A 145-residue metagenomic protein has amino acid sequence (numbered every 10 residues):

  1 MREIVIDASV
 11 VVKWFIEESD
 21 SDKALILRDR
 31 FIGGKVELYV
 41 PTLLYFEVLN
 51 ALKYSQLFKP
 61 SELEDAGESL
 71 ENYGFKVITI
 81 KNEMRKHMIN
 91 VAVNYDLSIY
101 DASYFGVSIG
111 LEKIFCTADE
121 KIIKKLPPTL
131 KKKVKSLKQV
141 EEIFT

Functional and structural regions predicted by a protein language model:
M1-E3, I78, I109-T145: Acidic, PIN/NYN-like endoribonuclease modules and their adjacent C-terminal/linker elements
M1-V40, S55-D65, I143-T145: Short, well-structured N-terminal submotif of metal-dependent ribonuclease cores
V10-V11, L44, M84, Y104 (+1 more regions): Alpha-helix capping/helix-boundary segments
K13-F15, A51, K125: Residues that scaffold the ATP/ADP-binding catalytic core of kinase and kinase-like folds
K23, E47, H87, K124-K125: Phosphate- and divalent-cation-binding pockets in alpha/beta enzyme and binding domains that engage nucleotide-derived
I32, E71, I109: Anion (oxyanion) recognition and catalysis
L43, E47-T79, R85: Active-site-proximal, substrate-binding regions of enzyme catalytic domains and RNA-binding/basic surfaces
K76-A118: Active-site neighborhoods of divalent-metal-dependent phosphate/nucleic-acid chemistry enzymes
